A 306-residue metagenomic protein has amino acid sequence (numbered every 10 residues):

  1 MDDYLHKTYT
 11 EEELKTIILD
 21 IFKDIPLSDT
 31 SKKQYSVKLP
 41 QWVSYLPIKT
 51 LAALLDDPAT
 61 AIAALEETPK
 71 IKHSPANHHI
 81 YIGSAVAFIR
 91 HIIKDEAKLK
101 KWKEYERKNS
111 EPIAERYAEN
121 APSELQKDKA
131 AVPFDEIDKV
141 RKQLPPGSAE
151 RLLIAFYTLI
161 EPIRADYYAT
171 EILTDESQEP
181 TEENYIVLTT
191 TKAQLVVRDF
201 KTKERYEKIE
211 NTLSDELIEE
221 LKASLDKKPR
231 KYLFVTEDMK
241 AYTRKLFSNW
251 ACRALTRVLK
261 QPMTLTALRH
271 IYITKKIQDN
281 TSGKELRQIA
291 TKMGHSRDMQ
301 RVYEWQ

Functional and structural regions predicted by a protein language model:
M1-K23: N-terminal DNA-binding module of tyrosine recombinases/phage integrases
K23-Y105, T266, H270: Non-catalytic DNA-binding core/recognition domains of DNA-processing enzymes
A97-V140: Flexible interdomain linker/hinge and immediately adjacent N-terminus of the catalytic tyrosine-recombinase domain
A130-D166: Basic, Lys/Arg- and aromatic-enriched nucleic-acid-binding interface segment
G147, F156-T181, D279-G283, M293-H295: A short, glycine-centered helix-capping/turn motif at helix boundaries that positions DNA-contacting or catalytic
T170-D215: Conserved tyrosine-mediated DNA breakage-rejoining catalytic core shared by Y-recombinases
E210-L268, Y272, I277: Active-site/catalytic core of tyrosine-dependent DNA strand-transfer enzymes
Q261-P262, S282-W305: Short, polar N-cap/turn motifs at the start of nucleic acid-interacting alpha helices
